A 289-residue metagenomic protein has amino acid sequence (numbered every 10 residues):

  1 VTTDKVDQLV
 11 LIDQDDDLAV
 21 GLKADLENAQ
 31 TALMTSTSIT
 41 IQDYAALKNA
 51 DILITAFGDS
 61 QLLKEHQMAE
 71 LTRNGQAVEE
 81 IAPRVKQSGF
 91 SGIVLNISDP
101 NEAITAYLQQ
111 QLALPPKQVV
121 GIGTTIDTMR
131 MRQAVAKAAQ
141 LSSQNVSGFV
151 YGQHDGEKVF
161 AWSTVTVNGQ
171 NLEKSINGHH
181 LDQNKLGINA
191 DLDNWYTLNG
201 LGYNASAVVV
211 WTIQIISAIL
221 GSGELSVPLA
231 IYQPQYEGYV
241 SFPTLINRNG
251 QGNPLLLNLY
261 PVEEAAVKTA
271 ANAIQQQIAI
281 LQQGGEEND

Functional and structural regions predicted by a protein language model:
T2-D4, E27-T31, L108-K117, A136-L141: Short, surface-exposed basic-aromatic patches at helix termini and helix-loop junctions that form
D7-V10: Short beta-strand element of Class I
I12-A50, Q282: Conserved N-terminal Rossmann-fold NAD(P) cofactor-binding segment
S36-S91: Rossmann-like NAD(P)-binding element
M68-R132: Rossmann-like NAD(P)(H) cofactor-binding subdomain of soluble oxidoreductases
V120-A134, V146-E157: Long, charge-dense
L141-D289: Long, compositionally biased stretches enriched for glycine and/or charged residues
